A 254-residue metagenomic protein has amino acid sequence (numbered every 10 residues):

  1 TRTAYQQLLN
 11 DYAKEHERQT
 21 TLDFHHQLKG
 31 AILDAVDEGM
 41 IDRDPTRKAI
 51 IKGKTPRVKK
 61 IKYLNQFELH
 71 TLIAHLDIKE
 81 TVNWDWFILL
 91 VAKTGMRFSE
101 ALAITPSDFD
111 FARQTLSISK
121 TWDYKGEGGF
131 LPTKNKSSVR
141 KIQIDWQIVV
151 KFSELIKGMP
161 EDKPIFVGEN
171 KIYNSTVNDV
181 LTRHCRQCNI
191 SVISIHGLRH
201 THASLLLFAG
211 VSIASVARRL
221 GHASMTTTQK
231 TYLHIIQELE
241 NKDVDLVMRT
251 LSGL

Functional and structural regions predicted by a protein language model:
T1-M40, K79-E80, K171-T176, S191-G197: N-terminal core-binding DNA-recognition domain of tyrosine site-specific recombinases/integrases
R18, L22-H26, D37, I41-I104: Basic, Lys/Arg- and aromatic-enriched nucleic-acid-binding interface segment
Q19, D37, L89, K93-E100 (+5 more regions): C-terminal catalytic core of tyrosine-transesterase DNA break-rejoin enzymes
V36-P45, F111-S117, E154-D162: Proline-centered turn/helix-capping motifs that create local helix->coil transitions or kinks
T55, Y63, W122, V149 (+1 more regions): Catalytic-site neighborhood detector that most strongly recognizes the C-terminal catalytic loop/helix of tyrosine
N65, L69, T121, D145-I190: Active-site/catalytic core of tyrosine-dependent DNA strand-transfer enzymes
L72-H75, E127-P132, K230, H234-L254: DNA/chromatin major-groove-contacting recognition/catalytic segments
A103-E154: Conserved tyrosine-mediated DNA breakage-rejoining catalytic core shared by Y-recombinases
